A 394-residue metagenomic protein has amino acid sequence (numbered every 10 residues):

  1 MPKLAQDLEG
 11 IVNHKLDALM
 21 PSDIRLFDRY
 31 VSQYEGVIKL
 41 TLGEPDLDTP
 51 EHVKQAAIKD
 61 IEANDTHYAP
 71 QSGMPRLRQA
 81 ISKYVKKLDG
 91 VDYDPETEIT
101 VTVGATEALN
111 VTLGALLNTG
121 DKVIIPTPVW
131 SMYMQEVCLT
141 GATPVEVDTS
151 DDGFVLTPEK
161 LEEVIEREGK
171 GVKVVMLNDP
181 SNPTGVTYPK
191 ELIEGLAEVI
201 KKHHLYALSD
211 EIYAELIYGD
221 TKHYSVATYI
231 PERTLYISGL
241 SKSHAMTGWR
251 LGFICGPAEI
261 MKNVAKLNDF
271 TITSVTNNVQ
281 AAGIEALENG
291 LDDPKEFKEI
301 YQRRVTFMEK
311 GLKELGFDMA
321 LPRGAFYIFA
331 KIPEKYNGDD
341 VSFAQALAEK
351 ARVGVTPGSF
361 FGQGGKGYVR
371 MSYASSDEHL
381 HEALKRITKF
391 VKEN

Functional and structural regions predicted by a protein language model:
P2-G104, V111, A286-N289, V391-N394: N-terminal small-domain helix-loop-helix segment of the aminotransferase-like
P50, R233-G324: PLP-dependent aminotransferase class I/II
A115-V137: Conserved PLP-anchoring active-site segment centered on the Schiff-base-forming lysine
C138-P144: A short helix-loop-beta submotif of the ANL/AMP-binding
V145, N337-G338, A346-V355, F361-N394: PLP-dependent enzyme catalytic core of the Aspartate aminotransferase-like
T149-Y218: Active-site phosphate-binding strand-loop segment of PLP-dependent enzymes
H203, D220-S243, E259-K266, V353 (+1 more regions): Conserved active-site segment immediately N-terminal to the catalytic lysine that forms the internal aldimine
Y301-Q302, L315-K350: Conserved PLP-binding catalytic core of the aspartate aminotransferase-like
